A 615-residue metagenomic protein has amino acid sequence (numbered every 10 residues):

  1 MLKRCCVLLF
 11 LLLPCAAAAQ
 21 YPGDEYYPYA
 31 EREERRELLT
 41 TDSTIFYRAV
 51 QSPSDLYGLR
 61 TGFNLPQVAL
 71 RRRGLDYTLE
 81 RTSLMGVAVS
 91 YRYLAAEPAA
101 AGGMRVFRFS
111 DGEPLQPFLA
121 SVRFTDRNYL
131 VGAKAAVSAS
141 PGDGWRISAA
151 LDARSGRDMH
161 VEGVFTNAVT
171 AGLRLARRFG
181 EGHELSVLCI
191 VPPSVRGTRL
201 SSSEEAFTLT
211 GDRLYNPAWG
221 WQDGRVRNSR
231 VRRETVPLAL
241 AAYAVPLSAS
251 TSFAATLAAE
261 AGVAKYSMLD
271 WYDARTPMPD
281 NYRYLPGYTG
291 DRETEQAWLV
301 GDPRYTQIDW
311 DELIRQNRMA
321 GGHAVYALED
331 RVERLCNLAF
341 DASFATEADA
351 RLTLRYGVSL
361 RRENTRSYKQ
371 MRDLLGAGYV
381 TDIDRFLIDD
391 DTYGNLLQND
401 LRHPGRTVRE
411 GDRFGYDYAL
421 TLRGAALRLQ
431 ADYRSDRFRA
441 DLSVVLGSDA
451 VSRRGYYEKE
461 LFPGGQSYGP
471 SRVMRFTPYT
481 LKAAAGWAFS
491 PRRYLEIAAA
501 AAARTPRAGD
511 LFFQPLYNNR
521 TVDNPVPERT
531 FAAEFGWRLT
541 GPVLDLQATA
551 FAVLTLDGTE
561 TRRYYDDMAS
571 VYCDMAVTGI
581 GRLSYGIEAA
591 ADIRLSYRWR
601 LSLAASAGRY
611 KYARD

Functional and structural regions predicted by a protein language model:
P22-A30, F46-P53, G58, F63-P114 (+1 more regions): Periplasmic plug
R108-S140, A150-G163: Short strand-turn segments of transmembrane beta-barrel domains in outer membranes, especially the first one or two
V122-N128, A153-R157, V191-V195, A259-V263 (+9 more regions): Transmembrane beta-strands of outer-membrane beta-barrel pores
G144-I147, E181-V187, S250-F253, R351-L354 (+4 more regions): Repeated loop/turn-to-beta-strand initiation elements of outer-membrane beta-barrel proteins
E184-A242, K265-E329, Y393-R409: Acidic/polar loop-and-plug regions of large Gram-negative outer-membrane beta-barrel proteins
S202, Q398-T407, A450-F462, V473 (+3 more regions): Surface-exposed extracellular loop regions of Gram-negative outer-membrane beta-barrel proteins, predominantly
A327, R355-S490, P515: Signature of Gram-negative outer-membrane beta-barrel scaffolds
R434-R437, A550-L554, C573-D615: Gram-negative outer-membrane beta-barrel transporters
